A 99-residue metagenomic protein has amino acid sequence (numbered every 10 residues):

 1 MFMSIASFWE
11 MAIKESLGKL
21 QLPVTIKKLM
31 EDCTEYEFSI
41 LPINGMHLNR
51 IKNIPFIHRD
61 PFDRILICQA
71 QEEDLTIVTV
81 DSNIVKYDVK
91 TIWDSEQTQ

Functional and structural regions predicted by a protein language model:
M1-P61, I65-V78, V85-K90, E96: PIN-domain endoribonuclease scaffold, especially VapC-family toxins
